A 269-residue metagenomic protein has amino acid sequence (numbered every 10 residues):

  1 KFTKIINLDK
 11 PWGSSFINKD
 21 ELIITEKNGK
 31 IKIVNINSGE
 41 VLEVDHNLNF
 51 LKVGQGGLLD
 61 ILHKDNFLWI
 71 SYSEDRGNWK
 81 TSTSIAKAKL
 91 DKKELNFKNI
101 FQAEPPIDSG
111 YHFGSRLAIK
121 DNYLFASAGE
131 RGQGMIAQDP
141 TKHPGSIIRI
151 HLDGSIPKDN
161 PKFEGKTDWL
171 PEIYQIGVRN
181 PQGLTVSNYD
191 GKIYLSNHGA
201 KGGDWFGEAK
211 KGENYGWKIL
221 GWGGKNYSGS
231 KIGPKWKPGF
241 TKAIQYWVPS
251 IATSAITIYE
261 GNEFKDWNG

Functional and structural regions predicted by a protein language model:
K1-G134, G183-H198, P249-G269: Acidic, Gly/Ser/Thr-rich repeat motifs that build Ca2+-stabilized beta-propeller blades
G56-L58, E130-G269: Beta-propeller domain segments
